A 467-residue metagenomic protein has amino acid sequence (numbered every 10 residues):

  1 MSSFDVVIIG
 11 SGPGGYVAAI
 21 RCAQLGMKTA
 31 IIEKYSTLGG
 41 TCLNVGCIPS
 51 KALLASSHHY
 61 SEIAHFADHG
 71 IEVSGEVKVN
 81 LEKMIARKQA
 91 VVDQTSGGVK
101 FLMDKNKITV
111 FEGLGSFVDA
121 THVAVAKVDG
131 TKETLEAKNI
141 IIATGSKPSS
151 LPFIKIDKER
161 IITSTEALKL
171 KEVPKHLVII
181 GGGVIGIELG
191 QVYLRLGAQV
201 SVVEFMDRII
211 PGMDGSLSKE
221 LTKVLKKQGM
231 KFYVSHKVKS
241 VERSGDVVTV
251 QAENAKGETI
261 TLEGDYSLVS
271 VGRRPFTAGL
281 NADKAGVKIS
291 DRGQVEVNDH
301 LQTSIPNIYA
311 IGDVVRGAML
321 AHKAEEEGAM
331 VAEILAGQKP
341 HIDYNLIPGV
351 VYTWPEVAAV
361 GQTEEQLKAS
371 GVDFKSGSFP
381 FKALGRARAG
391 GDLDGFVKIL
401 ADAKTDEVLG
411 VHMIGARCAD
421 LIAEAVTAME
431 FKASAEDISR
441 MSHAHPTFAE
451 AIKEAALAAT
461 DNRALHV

Functional and structural regions predicted by a protein language model:
M1-G12, V173-G183: Beta1/beta-strand and adjacent pyrophosphate-binding region of the FAD-binding site in flavoprotein oxidoreductases
S2-F4, I20-M27, E33-V173, M206-I210 (+7 more regions): Glycine-rich flavin
V7-I9, G115, T134-G145, I180 (+2 more regions): Short hydrophobic core segments
I9-G14, A18-Y35, I48, A52-H59 (+3 more regions): Flexible, glycine-rich terminal cap/loop adjacent to redox cofactors in electron-transfer oxidoreductases
C47, I142-Q199, V203, K231-F232 (+2 more regions): Glycine-rich dinucleotide-binding loop and its adjacent helix/turn
I154-P174, T261-L335: FAD-site-proximal beta/loop scaffold in flavoenzymes
G186-M206, K227, Q302-Y309, D313-M319 (+2 more regions): Active-site substrate-recognition segment that forms the wall of the catalytic cavity or substrate channel
